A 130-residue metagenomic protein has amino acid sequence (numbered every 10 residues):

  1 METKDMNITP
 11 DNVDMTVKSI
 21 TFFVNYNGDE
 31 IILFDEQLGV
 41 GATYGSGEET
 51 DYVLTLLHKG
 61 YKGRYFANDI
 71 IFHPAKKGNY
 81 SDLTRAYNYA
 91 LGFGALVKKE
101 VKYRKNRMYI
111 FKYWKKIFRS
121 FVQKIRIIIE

Functional and structural regions predicted by a protein language model:
M1-I20, V24-D29: Short, flexible, basic/aromatic active-site loop/helix in glycosyltransferases
T21, I31, G45, K62-G63: A residue-level structural signature of the nucleotidyltransferase/glycosyltransferase Rossmann-like core
V24, E48, F66: A conserved hydrophobic position in a structured secondary element of the catalytic/binding core that shapes
G28-E30, G39, I71: A generic structural signal for short hydrophobic patches within well-formed alpha-helices
F34-E36, G60-F72, R85-A86: Catalytic beta-strand/loop signature of glycosyltransferases that borders the donor
G39-L54: Acidic donor-binding loop at a coil-to-helix junction in glycosyltransferase catalytic cores that engages
Y61-K62, Y80-R107: Catalytic core of nucleotide-sugar-dependent glycosyltransferases
E100-E130: A transmembrane-helix-recognition feature enriched in membrane-embedded lipid enzymes and envelope glyco-/phospholipid
